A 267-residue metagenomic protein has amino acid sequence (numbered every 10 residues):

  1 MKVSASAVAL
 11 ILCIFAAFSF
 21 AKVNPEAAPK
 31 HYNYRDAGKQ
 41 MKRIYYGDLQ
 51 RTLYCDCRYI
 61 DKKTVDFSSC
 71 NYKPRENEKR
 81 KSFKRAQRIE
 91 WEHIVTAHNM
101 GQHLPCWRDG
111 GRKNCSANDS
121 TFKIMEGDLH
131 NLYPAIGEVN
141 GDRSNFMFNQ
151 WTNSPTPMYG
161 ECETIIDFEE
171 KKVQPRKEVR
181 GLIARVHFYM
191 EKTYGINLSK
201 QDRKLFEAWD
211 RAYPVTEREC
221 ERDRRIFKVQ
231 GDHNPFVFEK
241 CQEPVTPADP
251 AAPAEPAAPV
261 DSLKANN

Functional and structural regions predicted by a protein language model:
M1, A21, P29, A254 (+1 more regions): Generic cytosolic/nucleocytoplasmic N-terminal low-complexity/intrinsically disordered segments
M1-A9: Bacterial N-terminal signal peptides that target proteins for export
V8-A17: Bacterial N-terminal signal peptides
I11, L53-C55, S68, L104 (+2 more regions): Secreted/extracellular small peptides and ectodomain modules produced from precursors
F15, C57-Y59, Y72, R108 (+2 more regions): Residue-level detector of bioactive/disordered segments in secreted/extracellular proteins and virion assembly
A17-V23: Bacterial Sec-dependent signal peptides at the C-terminal "C-region" and cleavage site
V23-R88, F206-A208, R218-E219, I226: Aromatic-lined ligand-binding clefts that engage carbohydrates, nucleic acids, or primary amines
K79-A252, A258-N267: Domain-level detector of nuclease and nuclease-like folds in predominantly extracellular/periplasmic contexts
